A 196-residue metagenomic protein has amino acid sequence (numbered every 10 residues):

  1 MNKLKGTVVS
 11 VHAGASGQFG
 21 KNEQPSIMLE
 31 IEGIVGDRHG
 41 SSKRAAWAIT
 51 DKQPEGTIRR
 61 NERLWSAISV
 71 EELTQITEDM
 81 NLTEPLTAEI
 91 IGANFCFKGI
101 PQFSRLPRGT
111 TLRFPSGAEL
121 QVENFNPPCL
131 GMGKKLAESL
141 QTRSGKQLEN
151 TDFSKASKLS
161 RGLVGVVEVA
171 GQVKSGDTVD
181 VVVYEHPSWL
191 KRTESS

Functional and structural regions predicted by a protein language model:
M1-S116, N124, W189-S195: Electropositive, beta-rich accessory/interaction domains or terminal extensions that provide binding surfaces
L29, F95, V164-V167, D180: Short beta-strand element of the conserved SAM-dependent methyltransferase core
P101, R105-V167: Glycine-rich active-site loops that engage anionic ligands at enzyme catalytic sites
A118-L120, N126, Q172, D180-T193: Short, charged beta-turn/beta-strand-edge "cap" motif at the junction between a beta-strand and an adjacent loop
T142, S195-S196: Juxtamembrane/interface motifs at transmembrane-helix termini
G176: Short nucleic-acid-contacting surface segments enriched for D/E, G, S/T with interspersed K/R
